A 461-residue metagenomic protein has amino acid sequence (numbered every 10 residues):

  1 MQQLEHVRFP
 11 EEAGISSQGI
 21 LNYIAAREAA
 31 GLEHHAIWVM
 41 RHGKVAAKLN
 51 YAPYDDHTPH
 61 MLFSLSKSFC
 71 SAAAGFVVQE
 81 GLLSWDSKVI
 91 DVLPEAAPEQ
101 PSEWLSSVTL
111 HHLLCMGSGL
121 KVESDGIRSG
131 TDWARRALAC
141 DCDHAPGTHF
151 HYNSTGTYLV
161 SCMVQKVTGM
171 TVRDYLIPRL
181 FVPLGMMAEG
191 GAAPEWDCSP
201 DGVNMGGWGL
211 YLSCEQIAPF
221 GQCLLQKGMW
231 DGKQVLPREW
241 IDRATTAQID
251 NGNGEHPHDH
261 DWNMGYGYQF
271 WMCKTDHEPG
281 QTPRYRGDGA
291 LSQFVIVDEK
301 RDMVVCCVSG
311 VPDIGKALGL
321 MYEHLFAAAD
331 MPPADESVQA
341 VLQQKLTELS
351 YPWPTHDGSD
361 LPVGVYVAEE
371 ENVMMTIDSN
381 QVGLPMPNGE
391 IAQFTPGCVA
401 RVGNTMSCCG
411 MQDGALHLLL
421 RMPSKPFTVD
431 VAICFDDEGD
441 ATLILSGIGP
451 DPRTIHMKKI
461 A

Functional and structural regions predicted by a protein language model:
G19-Y54, D302-C306: A short, well-structured edge-of-sheet supersecondary motif
E28-W38, Y51-E95, S102-V108, H144-Y152: Short active-site loop at a secondary-structure junction that contains or immediately precedes the catalytic residue(s)
G43, M61-D86, L113, V160-V164 (+1 more regions): Active-site SXXK
M61, E80-S118, A139, V167-G207: Active-site helix/loop module of the DD-peptidase/beta-lactamase fold, centered on the serine-lysine SxxK catalytic
G156-M163, W208-M229, I241, Q293-G310: Active-site-proximal alpha-helical segments within enzyme catalytic domains
A188, A193, T245-V304: Active-site Gly/Thr loop motif
G287-W353: Structured C-terminal helix/loop/strand segments within mature extracytoplasmic catalytic/sensor domains
A334-A461: Peripheral terminal and inter-domain segments
